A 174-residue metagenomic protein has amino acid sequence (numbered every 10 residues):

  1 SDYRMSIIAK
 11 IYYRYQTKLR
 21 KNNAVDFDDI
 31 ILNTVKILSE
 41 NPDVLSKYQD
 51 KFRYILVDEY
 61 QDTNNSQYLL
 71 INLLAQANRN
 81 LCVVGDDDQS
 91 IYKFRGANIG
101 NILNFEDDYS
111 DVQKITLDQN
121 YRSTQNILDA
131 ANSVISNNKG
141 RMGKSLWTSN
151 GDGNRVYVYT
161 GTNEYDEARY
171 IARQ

Functional and structural regions predicted by a protein language model:
D2-N104, T116-S123: Conserved helicase NTPase motor core
E106-D108: ASCE P-loop NTPase helicase motor core
S110-Q113, D118-Q174: Helicase P-loop NTPase motor core
